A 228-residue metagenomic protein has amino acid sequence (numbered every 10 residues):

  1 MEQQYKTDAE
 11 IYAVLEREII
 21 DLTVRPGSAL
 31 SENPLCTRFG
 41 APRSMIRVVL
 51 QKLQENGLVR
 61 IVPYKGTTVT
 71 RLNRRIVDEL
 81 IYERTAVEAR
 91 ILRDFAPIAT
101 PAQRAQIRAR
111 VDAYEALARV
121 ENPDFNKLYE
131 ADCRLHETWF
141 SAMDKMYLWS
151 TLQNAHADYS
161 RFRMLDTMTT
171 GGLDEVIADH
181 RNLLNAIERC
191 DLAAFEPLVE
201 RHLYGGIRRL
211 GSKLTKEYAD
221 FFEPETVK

Functional and structural regions predicted by a protein language model:
M1-I98, S212-K228: Short linear motifs at protein or domain termini
P101-L165, E175-R189, A194-R208: Conserved amphipathic alpha-helical segments that form helical-bundle/coiled-coil interaction surfaces
M168-G172: Solvent-exposed loop and edge beta-strand segments that line ligand/cofactor-binding and catalytic clefts
